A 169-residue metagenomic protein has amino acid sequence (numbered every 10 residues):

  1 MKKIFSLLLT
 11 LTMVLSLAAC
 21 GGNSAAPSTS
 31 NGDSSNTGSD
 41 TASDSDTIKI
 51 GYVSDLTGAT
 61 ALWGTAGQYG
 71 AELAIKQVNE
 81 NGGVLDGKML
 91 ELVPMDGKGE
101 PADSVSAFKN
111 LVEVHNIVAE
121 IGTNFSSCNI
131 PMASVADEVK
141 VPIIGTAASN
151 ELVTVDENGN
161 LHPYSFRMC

Functional and structural regions predicted by a protein language model:
M1-K49, E80: Short, low-complexity disordered leader/linker segments with a strong preference for bacterial N-terminal type II
D44, G51-E72, M95-A102, N124-S127: Extracytoplasmic "Venus flytrap"
S45, Q68-L92: Signal peptide-proximal N-terminal region of secreted/periplasmic/extracellular or secretory-lumen proteins
G58, E72-G83, K109-I117, A133-V141: Sec-exported extracytoplasmic/periplasmic mature domains
V84-K98, L161-Y164: Short beta-strand elements in bilobed, periplasmic/extracellular small-molecule ligand-binding domains
P94, K98-V118: Short, well-structured alpha-helical segments in soluble
I117-C169: Extracytoplasmic ligand/sensor domains, especially the bilobed periplasmic-binding protein
